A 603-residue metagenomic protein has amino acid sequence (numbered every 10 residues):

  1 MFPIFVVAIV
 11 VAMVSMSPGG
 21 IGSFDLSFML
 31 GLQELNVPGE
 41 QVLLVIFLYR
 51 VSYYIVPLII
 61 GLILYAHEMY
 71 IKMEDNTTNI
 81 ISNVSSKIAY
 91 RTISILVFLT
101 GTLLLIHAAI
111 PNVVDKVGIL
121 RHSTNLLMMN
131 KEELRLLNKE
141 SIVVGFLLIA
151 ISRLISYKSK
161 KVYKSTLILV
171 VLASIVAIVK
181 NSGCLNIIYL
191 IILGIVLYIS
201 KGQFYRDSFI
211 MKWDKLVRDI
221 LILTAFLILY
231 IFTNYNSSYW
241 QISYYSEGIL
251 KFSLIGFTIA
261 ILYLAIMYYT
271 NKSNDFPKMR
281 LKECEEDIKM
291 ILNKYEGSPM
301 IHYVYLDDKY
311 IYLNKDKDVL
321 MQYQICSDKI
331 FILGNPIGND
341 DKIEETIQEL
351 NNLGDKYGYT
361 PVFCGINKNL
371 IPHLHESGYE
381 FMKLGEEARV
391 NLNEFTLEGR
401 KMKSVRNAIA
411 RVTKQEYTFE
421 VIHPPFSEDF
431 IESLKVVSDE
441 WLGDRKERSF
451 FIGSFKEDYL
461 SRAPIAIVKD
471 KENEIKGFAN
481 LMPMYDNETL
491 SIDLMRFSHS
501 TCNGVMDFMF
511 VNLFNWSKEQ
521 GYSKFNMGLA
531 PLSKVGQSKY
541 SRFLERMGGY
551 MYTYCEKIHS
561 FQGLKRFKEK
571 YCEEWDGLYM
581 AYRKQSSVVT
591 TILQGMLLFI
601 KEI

Functional and structural regions predicted by a protein language model:
M1-K72, S159: Hydrophobic alpha-helical segments that either span membranes
S15-P18, Y552-K557: Short, glycine/charged-rich beta-strand-loop motifs at protein surfaces that mediate ligand recognition and catalysis
S17, I55, L62, H67-M279: Topology signature of small-to-medium multi-pass alpha-helical membrane proteins
L137-S141, S273-I332, Y359, C364-F381 (+5 more regions): A conserved beta-strand-loop-helix scaffold within acyl/acetyltransferase catalytic domains
F331-D341: Glycine-rich phosphate-binding "P-loop"
F381-E387: A charged helix-plus-loop insertion that forms the helical arch/lid used to bind and gate nucleic-acid substrates
